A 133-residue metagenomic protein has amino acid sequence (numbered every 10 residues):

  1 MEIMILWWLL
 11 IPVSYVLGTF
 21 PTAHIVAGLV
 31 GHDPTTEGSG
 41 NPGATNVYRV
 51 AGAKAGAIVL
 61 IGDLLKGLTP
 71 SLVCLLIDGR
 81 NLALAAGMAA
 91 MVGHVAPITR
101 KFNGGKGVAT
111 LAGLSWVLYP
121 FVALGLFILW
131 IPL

Functional and structural regions predicted by a protein language model:
M1-L10, L65-A85, W116-A123: Helix-coil boundary and interhelical linker segments in multi-pass alpha-helical membrane proteins
E2-V30: N-terminal signal-anchor transmembrane alpha helix
V13, I61-L65, A89-V92, G125 (+1 more regions): Hydrophobic residues within alpha-helical transmembrane segments of multi-pass solute transporters/permease subunits
T19-I25, T69, N103-A109, G125-L126: Transmembrane helix boundary and interhelical junction motifs in multipass membrane proteins
A23-G28, V92-N103, I131-L133: C-terminal ends of transmembrane helices
H24-G56, G104: Cytosolic, membrane-interface loops and tails of multi-pass inner-membrane proteins
Y48-A51, C74-D78, G93, V108-L133: Interfacial segments of multi-pass membrane proteins
L68-A112: Helix-adjacent hinge/juxtasegments
